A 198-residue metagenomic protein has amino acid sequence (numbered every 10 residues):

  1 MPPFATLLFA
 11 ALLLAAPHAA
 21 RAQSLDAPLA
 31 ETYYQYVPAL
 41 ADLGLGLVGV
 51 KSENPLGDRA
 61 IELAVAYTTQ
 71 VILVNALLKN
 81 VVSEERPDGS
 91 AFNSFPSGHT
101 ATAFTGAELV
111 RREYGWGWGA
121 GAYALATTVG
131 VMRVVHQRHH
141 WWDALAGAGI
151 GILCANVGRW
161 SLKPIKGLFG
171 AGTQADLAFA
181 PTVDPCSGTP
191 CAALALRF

Functional and structural regions predicted by a protein language model:
P2-A41, V71-N75, K79-F198: Replace "edges of transmembrane helices
G44: Phosphate-rich cofactor/ligand-interacting catalytic cores and adjacent structured alpha/beta frameworks
G49-Q70: Interfacial segments of alpha-helical transmembrane regions
